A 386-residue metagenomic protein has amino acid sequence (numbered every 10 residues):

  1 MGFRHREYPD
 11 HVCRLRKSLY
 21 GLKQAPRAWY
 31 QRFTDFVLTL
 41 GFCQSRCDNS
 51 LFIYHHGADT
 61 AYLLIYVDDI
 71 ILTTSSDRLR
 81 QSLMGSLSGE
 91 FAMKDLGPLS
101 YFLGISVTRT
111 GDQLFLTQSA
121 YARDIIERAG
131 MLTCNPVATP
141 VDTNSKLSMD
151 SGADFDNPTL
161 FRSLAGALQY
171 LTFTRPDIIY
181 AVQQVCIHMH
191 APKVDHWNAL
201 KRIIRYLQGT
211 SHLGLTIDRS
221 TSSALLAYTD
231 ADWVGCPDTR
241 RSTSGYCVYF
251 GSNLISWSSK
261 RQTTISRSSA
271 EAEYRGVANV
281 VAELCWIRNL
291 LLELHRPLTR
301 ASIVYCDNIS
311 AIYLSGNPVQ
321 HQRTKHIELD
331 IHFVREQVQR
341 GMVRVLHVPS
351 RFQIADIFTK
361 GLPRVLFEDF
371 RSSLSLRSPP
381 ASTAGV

Functional and structural regions predicted by a protein language model:
M1-A92: Metal/cofactor- and membrane transport-associated sequence elements
M1-C13, Q31, L40, H55-H56 (+2 more regions): Reverse-transcriptase-like RNA-dependent polymerase core
H5-D10, F52-A58, L213-T221, L292-P297: A short acidic-Thr-Gly-centered motif at the start of a beta-strand
L19, V67, K94-G214, P349 (+2 more regions): C-terminal reverse transcriptase regions that engage the nucleic-acid substrate
G21, F33, V37, L51 (+20 more regions): Mobile genetic element proteins and their domesticated derivatives, centered on retroelements and DNA transposons
L38-T39, R78-G85, G89, A153 (+6 more regions): Alpha-helical coiled-coil heptad-repeat oligomerization segments
Y101, A224, S242, L254 (+1 more regions): RNase H-like nuclease module associated with reverse transcription
A167, L225-P237: Two-metal-ion RNase H-like nuclease active-site motif
